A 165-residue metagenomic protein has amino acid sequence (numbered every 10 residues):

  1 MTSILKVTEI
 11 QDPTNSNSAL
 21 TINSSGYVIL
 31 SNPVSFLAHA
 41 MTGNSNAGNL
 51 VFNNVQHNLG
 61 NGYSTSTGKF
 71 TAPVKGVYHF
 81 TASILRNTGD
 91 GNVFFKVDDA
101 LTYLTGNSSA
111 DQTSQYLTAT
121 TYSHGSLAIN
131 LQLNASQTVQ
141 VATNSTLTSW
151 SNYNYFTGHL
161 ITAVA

Functional and structural regions predicted by a protein language model:
T2-V7, D12-S18, S25-A165: Extracellular jelly-roll beta-sandwich "head" domains, especially the C-terminal globular C1q domain
